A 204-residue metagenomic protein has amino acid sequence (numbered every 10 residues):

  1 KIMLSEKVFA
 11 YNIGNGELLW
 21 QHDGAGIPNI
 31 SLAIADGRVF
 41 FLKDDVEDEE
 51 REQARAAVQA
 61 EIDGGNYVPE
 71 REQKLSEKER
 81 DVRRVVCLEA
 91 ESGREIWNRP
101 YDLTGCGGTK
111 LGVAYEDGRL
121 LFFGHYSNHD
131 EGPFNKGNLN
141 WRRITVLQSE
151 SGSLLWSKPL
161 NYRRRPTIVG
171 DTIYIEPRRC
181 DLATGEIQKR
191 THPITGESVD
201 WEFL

Functional and structural regions predicted by a protein language model:
K1-L204: Secretory-pathway ectodomains
